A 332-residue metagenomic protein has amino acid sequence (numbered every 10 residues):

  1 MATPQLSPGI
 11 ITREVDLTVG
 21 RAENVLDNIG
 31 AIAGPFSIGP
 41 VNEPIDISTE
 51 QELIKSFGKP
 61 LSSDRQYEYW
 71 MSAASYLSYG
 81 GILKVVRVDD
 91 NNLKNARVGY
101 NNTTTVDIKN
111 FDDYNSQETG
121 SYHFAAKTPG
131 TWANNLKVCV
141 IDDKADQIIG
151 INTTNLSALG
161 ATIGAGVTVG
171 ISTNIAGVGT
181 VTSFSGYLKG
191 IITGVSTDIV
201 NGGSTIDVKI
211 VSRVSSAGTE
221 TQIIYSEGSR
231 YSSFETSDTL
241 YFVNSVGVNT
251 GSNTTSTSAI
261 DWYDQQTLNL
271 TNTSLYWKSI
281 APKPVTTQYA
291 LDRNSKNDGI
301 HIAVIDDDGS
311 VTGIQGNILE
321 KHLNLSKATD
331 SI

Functional and structural regions predicted by a protein language model:
M1-I332: Surface-exposed assembly/interface segments
